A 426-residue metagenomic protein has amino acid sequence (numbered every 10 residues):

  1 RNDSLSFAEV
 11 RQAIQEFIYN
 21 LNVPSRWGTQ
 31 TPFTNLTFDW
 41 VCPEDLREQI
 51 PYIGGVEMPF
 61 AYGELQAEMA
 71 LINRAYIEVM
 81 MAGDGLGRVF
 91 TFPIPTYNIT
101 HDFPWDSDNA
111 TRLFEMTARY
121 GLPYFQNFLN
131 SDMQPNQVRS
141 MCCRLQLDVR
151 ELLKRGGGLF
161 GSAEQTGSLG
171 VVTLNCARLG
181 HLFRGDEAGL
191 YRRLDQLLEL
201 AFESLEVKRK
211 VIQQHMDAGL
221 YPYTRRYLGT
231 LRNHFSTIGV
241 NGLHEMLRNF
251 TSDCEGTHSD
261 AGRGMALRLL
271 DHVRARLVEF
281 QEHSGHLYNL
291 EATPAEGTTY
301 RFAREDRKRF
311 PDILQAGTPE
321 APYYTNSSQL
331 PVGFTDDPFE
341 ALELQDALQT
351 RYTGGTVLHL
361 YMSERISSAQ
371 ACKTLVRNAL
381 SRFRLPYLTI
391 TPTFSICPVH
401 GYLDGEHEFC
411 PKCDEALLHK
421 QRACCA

Functional and structural regions predicted by a protein language model:
R1-R232, D253, S259-C425: Conserved catalytic cores of very large enzyme subunits
F38, S236-N249, D271: Contiguous, well-ordered alpha-helical segments that form the cores/surfaces of helical PPI scaffolds
